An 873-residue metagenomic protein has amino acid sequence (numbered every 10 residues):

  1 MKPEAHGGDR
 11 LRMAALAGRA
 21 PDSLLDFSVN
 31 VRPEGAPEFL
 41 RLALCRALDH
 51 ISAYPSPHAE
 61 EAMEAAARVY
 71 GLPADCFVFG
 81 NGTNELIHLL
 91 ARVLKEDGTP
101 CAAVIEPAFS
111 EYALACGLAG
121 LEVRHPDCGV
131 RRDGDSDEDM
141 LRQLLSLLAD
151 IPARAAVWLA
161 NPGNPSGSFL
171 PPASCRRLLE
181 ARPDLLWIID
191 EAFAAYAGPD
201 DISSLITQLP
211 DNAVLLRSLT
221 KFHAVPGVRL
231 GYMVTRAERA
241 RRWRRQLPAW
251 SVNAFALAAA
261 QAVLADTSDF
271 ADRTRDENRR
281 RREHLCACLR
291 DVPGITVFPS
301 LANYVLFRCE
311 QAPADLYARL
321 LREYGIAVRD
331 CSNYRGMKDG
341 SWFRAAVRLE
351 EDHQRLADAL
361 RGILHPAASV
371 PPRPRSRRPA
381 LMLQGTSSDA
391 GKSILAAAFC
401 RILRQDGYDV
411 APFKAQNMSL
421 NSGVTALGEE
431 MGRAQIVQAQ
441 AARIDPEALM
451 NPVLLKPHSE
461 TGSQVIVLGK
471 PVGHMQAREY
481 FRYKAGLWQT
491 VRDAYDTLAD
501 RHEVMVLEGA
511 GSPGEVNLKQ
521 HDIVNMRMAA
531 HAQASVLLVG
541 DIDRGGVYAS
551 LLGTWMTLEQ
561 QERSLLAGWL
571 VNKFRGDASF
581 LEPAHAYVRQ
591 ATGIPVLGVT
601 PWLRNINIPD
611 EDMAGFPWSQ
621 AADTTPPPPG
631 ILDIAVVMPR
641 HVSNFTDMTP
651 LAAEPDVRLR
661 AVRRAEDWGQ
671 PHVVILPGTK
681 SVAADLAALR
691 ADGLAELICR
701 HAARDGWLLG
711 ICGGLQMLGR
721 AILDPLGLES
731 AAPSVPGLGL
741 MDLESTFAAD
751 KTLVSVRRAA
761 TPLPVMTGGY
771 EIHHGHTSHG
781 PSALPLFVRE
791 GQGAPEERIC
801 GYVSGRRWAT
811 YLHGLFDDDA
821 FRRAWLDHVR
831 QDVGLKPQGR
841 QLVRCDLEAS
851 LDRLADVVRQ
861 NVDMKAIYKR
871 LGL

Functional and structural regions predicted by a protein language model:
M1-A53, A153: N-terminal "arm"/small-domain region of PLP-dependent enzymes with the aminotransferase-like
P55, E60-C101: Phosphate-binding glycine-rich loop
V93-A155, L159: PLP-dependent aminotransferase-like
V130-A197, Q208: Active-site phosphate-binding strand-loop segment of PLP-dependent enzymes
A173, E323, G336-R373: PLP-dependent enzyme catalytic core of the Aspartate aminotransferase-like
N212-D291, I295-V297: PLP-dependent aminotransferase class I/II
N278-R279, L289-Y324, V347: Conserved PLP-binding catalytic core of the aspartate aminotransferase-like
R373-C699, W707, A749, A759-E771 (+1 more regions): Flexible phosphate-sensing "switch/lid" loops adjacent to ATP/NTP-binding sites across phosphate-transfer
